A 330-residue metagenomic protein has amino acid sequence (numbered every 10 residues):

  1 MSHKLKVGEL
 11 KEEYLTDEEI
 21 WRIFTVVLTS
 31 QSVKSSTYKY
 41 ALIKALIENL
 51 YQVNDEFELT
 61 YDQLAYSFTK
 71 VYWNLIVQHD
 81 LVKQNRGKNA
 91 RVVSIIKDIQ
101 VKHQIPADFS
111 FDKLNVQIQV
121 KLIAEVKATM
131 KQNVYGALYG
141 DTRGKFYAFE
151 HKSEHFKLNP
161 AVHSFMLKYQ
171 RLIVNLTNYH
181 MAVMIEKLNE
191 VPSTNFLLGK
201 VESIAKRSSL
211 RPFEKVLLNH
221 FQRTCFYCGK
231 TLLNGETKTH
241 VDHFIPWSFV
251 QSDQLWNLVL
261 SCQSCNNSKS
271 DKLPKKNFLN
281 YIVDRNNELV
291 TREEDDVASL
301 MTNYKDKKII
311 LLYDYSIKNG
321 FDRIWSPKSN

Functional and structural regions predicted by a protein language model:
M1-S209, N277-N286: Mixed-charge, low-complexity interaction segments
T16, Y38, L217, V250-Q254: Secondary-structure capping and boundary motifs in well-ordered enzyme cores
K44-E48, F226, L260: Contiguous, well-ordered alpha-helical segments that form the cores/surfaces of helical PPI scaffolds
N49, W247, C265-S268, K272 (+1 more regions): Hydrophobic alpha-helical segments
S209-H240, C262-S264: Short cysteine-rich loop/turn motifs with clustered Cys
Y227-L260, K269-Y281: Histidine-centered nuclease catalytic patch
S270-N330: C-terminal structured domain segments
